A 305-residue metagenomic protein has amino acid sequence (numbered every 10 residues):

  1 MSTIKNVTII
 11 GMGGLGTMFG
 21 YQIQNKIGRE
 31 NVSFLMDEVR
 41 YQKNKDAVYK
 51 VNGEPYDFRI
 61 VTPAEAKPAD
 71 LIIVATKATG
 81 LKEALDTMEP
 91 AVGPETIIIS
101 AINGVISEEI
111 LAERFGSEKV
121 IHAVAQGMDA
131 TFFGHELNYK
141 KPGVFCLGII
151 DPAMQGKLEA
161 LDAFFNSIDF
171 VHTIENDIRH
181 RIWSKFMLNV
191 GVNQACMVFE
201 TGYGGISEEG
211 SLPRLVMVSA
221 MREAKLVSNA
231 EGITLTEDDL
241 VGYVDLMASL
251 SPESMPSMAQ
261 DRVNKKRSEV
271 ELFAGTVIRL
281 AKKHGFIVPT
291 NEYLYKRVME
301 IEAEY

Functional and structural regions predicted by a protein language model:
M1-F58: NAD(P)+-binding Rossmann beta1-loop-alpha1 motif at the extreme N-terminus of oxidoreductases
S2-T3, E30-N31, V218-Y305: NAD(P)-dependent Rossmann-like dehydrogenase/reductase catalytic/cofactor-binding core
I4-K5, D70, G143: Nucleotide donor/acceptor-binding cores
Y21, N25, D86, P90 (+4 more regions): Short, well-ordered alpha-helices that flank and scaffold nucleotide-derived cofactor binding pockets
M36-E38, T62-A64, I102, V124 (+3 more regions): Residues at the C-termini of beta-strands that transition into short coil/loop
R40-K45, E108-E109, Q155-K157: Short, charged/polar "capping" segments at the starts of alpha-helices and the immediately preceding loops
N52-E136: Rossmann-like NAD(P)(H) cofactor-binding subdomain of soluble oxidoreductases
P90-A91, R114-K119, G134-E237: Internal alpha-helical scaffold of NAD(P)-dependent oxidoreductase catalytic cores
